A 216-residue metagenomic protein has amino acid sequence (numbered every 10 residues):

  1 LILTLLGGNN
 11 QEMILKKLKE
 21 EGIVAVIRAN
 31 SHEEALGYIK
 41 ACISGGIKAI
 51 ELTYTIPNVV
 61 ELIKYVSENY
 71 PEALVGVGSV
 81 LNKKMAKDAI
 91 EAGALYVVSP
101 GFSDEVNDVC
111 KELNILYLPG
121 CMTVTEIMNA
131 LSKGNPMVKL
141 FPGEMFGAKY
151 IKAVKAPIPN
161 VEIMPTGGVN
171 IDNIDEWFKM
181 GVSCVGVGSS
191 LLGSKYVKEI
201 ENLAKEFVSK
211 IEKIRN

Functional and structural regions predicted by a protein language model:
L3-A92, E112, N160, I171-D172 (+2 more regions): Conserved N-terminal beta1-alpha1 strand-loop-helix module at the mouth
R28-N30, I56, V77-K83, S99-S103 (+3 more regions): Glycine-rich beta-to-alpha transition loops that act as phosphate-gripper elements at the mouths of alpha/beta enzyme
E34, L62, K84-M85, E105-V106 (+3 more regions): Short acidic active-site motifs
K48, L95, P136, S183: Short acidic/polar active-site loop segments enriched in Thr and Asp
K83-A92, E126-K133, N170-S183: Catalytic cores of alpha/beta
M85-A130: Hydrophobic, well-structured mid-protein blocks that either form specific transmembrane helices
P100-V106, L140-G147, V182-L203: Glycine-rich phosphate-binding active-site loops on the catalytic face of alpha/beta enzymes
